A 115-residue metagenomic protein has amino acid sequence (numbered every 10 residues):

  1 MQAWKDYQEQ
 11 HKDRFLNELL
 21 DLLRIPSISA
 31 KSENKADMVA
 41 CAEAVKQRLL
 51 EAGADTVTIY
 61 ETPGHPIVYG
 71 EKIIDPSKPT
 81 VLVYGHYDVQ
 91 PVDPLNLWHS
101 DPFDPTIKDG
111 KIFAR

Functional and structural regions predicted by a protein language model:
M1-R115: Acidic/His- and Gly-rich active-site-bordering loop/insert found across diverse amide/peptide-bond hydrolases
